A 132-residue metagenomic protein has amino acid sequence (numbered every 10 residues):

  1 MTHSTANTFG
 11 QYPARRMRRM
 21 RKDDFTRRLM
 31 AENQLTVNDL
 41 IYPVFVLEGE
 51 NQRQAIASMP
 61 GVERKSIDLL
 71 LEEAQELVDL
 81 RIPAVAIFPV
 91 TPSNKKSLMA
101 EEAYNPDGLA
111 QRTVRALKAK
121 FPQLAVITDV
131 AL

Functional and structural regions predicted by a protein language model:
T2-A31: N-terminal amphipathic/basic leader segments beginning at the initiator methionine
S4-Q11, G49-Q52, T91-P92: Generic detector of short, locally flexible boundary/turn motifs and exposed helical patches
M20-D23, N38, R64-L71, Y104-D107: Electropositive phosphate-/nucleotide-binding environments in soluble metabolic enzymes
F25-L35, I67, L71-R81, Q111-P122: Short amphipathic alpha-helices and their capping/turn segments at secondary-structure boundaries
L35-V62, I127-L132: N-terminal small/glycine-rich loop or linker at the start of catalytic domains across soluble metabolic enzymes
V44, I82-V90, Q123-A131: Short beta-strand segments at enzyme active-site cores
R53-K65, L80-G108: Glycine-rich, proline-tolerant flexible connector loops at the mouths of alpha/beta enzymes
K95-V130: Alpha-helix-loop-beta-strand connector modules within alpha/beta enzyme cores
